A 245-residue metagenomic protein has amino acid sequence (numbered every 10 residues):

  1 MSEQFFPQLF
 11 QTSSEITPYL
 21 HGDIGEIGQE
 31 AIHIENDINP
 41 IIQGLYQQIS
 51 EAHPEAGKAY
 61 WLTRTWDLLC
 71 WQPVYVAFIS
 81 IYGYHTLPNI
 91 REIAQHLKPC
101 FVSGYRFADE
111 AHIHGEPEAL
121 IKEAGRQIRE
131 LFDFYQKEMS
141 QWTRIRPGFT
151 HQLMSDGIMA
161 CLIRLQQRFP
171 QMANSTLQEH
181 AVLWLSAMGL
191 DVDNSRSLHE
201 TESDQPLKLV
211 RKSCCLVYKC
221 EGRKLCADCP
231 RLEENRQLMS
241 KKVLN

Functional and structural regions predicted by a protein language model:
M1, I27-I38, W142-R146, M172-L177 (+1 more regions): General structural signal for secondary-structure boundaries
M1-L62: Generic N-terminal leader/targeting and pre-domain segments
Q4, L9-S14, I81, H85 (+3 more regions): Aromatic-residue detector
P7-Q8, T12, H21, P73 (+3 more regions): Intrinsically disordered, low-complexity regions enriched in small/polar residues
Q43-P206: Hydrophobic, aromatic-lined core segments that form the binding pocket/scaffold for planar heteroaromatic ligands
S175-N245: Cys/His-clustered metal-coordination modules, chiefly Zn-binding fingers
